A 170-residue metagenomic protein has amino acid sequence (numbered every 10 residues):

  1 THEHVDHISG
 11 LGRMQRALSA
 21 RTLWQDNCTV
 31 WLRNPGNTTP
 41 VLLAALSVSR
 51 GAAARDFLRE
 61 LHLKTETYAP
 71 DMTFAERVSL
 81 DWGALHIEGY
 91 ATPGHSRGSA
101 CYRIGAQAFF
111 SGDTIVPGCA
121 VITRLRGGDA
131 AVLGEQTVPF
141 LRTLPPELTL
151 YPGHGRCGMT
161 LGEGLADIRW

Functional and structural regions predicted by a protein language model:
T1-S79, R169: Active-site HxH/HxHxD metal-binding segment of metal-dependent hydrolases
S9, L32-R33, A84, G118-A120: Activation segment
S79, H86-W170: Metallo-beta-lactamase
